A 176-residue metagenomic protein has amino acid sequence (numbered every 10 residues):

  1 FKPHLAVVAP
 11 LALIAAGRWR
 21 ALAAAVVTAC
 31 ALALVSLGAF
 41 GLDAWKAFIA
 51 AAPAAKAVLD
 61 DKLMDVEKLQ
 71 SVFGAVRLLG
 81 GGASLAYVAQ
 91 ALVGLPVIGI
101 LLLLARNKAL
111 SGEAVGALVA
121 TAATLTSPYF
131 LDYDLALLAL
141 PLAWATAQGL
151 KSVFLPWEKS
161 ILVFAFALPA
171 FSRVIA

Functional and structural regions predicted by a protein language model:
F1-G17: Voltage-sensor/pore transmembrane module of 6-TM cation channels
F1-P3, G112-G116, A167, F171 (+1 more regions): Proteins with a high burden of low-complexity, intrinsically disordered sequence enriched in S/T/G/P/A and R, requiring
A6-V7, V93, L137-L138, L162-P169: Hydrophobic alpha-helical transmembrane segments of integral membrane proteins, especially lipid-exposed positions
L13-A139, A143-L150, W157: Primarily membrane-embedded glycan-assembly and transfer machineries that use lipid-linked glycans
A147-A176: Aromatic-enriched
